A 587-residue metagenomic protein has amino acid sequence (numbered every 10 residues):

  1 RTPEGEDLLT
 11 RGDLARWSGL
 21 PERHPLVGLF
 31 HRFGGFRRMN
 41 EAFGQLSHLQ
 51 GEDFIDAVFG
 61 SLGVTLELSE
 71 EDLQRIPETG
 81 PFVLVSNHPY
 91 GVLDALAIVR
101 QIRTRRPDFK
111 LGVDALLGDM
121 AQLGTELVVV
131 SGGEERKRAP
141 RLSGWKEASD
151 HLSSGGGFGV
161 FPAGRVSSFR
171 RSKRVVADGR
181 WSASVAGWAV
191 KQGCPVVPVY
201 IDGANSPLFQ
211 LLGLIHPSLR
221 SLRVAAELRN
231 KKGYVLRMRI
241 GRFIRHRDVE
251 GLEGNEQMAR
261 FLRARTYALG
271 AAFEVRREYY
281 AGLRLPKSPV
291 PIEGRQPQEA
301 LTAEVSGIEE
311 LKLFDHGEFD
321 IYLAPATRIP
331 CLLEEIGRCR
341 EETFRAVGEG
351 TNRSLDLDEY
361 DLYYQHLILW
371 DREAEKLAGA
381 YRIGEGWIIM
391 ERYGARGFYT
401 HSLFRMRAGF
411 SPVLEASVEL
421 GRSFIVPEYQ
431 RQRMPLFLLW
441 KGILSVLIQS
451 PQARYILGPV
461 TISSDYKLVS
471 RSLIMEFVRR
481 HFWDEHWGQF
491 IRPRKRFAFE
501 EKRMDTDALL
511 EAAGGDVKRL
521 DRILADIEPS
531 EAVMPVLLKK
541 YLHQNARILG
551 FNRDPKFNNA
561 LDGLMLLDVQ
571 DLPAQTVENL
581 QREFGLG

Functional and structural regions predicted by a protein language model:
R1-H88, L93-A97, T104-D108, G124-T125: Membrane-anchoring hydrophobic helices of lipid-metabolizing enzymes
P3-G12, R138-E293, T506-E511: Non-catalytic C-terminal accessory region of glycerolipid acyltransferases and related lyso-lipid remodeling enzymes
D94-R103, F437, I443-L444: Histidine-anchored nucleotide/phosphate-binding helix
R106-V113, Y364, W370-R396: Carboxylate/His-rich catalytic cores and anion/metal-binding grooves
Q122-T125, V129-Q192, V196-P198, L214-H216 (+1 more regions): Glycine- and acidic-residue-rich phosphate-binding/metal-coordinating active-site segment common to enzymes that handle
K287-T327: Conserved N-terminal entry element of GNAT/NAT acetyltransferase domains
L313-H366, W370-G379: Short amphipathic alpha-helix that is part of the acyltransferase structural core
E341, T351-S354, G386-R547, N552-D562 (+1 more regions): Acyl-donor binding region in acyl/amide transferases
